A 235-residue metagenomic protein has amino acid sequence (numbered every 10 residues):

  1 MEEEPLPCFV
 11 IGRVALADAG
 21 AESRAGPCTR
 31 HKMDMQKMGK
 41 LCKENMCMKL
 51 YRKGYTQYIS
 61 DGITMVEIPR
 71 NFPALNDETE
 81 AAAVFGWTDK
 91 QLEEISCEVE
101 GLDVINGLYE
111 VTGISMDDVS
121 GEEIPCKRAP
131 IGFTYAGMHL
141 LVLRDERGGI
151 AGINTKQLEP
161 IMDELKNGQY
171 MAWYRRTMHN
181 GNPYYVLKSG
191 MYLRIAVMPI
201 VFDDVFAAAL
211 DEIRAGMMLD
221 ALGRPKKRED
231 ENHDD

Functional and structural regions predicted by a protein language model:
R30-G54, Y58-I68: Intrinsically disordered, low-complexity linker/loop segments enriched in Gly/Pro and charged/polar residues
K32-C42, P73-Q91: Short, structured "edge-of-domain" segments at secondary-structure transitions
D61-T64, R70, A83-D235: C-terminal functional regions that serve as terminal interaction/effector modules
